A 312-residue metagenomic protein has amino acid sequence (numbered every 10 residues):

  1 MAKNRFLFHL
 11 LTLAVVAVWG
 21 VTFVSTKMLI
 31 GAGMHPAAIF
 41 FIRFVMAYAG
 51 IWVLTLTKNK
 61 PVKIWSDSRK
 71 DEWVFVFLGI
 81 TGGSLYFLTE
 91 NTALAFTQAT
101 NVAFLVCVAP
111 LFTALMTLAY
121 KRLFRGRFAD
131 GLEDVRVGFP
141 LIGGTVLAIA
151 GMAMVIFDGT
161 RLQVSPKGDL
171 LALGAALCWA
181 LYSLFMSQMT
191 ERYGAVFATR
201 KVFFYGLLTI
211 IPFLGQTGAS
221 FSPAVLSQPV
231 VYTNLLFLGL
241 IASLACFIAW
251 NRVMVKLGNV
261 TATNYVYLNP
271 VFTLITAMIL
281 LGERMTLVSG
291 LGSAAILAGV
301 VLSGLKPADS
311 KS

Functional and structural regions predicted by a protein language model:
M1-I42, I80, T89-T92, A150 (+3 more regions): Glycine-/small-residue-enriched transmembrane alpha-helix faces in small-molecule transporters and effluxers
N4-F8, A32-F41, D67-E72, F157-L181 (+2 more regions): Juxtamembrane helix-entry segments on the extracytoplasmic side of multipass membrane proteins
L7-A17, V62-T89, F139-G143, K167-A175 (+1 more regions): Loop-to-transmembrane-helix transition segments
A17, T22, M46-G50, L105-Y120 (+4 more regions): Alpha-helical transmembrane segments of compact multi-pass small-molecule transporters, enriched in specific families
T22-F23, W52-V106, M116, M154 (+1 more regions): Specific transmembrane alpha-helical segments of multi-pass solute transporters/efflux pumps, especially DMT/EamA
I42, G83, F87, N101-V108 (+3 more regions): Helix-helix packing/entry segments at the starts of transmembrane helices
I51, M116-L118, D134-F157, Y267 (+2 more regions): Hydrophobic transmembrane alpha-helices of multi-pass small-molecule transport proteins
I51, T113-A114, A119, T145-A148 (+2 more regions): Transmembrane alpha-helical segments that form core, pore/gating elements of small-molecule transporters/exporters
